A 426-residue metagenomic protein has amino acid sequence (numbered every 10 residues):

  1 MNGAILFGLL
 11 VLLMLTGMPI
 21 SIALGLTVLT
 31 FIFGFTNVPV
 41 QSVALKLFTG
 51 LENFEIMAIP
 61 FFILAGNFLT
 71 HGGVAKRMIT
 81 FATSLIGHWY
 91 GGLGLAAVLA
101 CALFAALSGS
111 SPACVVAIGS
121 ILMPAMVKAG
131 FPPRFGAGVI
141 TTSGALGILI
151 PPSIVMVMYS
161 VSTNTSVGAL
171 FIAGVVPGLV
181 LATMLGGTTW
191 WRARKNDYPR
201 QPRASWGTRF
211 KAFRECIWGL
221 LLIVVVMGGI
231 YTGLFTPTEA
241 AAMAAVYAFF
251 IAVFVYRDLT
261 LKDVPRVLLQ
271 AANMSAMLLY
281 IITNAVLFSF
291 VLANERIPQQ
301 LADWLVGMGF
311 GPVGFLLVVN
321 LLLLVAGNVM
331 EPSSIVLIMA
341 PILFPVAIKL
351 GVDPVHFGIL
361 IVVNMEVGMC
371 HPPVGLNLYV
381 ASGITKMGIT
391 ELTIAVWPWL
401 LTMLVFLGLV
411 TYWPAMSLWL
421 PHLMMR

Functional and structural regions predicted by a protein language model:
M1-R426: Alpha-helical transmembrane segments of multi-pass membrane transport proteins
